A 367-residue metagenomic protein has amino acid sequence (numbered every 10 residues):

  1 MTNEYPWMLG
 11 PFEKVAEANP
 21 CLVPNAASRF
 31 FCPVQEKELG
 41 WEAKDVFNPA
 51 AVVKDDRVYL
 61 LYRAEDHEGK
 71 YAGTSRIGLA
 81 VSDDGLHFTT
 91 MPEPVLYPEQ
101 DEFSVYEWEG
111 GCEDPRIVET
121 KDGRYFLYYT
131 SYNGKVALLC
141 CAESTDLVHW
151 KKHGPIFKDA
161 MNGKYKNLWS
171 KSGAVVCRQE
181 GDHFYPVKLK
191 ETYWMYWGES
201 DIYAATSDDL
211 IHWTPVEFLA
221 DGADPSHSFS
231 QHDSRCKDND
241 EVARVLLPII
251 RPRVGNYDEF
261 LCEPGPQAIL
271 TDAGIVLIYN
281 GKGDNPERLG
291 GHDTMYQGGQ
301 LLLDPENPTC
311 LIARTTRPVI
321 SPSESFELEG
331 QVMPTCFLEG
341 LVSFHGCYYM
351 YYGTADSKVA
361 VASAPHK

Functional and structural regions predicted by a protein language model:
M1-N48, V52-G110, V118-F260, I269-V332 (+1 more regions): Beta-rich carbohydrate-recognition and catalytic domains
